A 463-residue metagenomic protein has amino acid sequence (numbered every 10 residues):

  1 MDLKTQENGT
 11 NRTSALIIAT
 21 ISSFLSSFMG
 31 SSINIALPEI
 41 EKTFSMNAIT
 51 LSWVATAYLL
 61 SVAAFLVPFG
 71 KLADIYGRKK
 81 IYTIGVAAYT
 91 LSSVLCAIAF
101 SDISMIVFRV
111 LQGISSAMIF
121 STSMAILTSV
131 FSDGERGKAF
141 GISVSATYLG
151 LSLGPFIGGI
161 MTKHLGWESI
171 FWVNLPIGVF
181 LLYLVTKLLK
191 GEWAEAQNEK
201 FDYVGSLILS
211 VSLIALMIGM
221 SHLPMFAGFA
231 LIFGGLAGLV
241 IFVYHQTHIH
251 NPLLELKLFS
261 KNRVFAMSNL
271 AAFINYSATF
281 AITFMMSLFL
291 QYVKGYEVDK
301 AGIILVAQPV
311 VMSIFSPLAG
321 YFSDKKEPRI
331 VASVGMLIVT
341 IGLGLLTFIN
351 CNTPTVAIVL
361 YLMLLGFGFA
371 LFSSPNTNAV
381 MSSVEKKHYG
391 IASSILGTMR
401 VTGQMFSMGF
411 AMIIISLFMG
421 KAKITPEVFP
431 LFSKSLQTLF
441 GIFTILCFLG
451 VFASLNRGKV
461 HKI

Functional and structural regions predicted by a protein language model:
S14-I21, I33-N34, A146, L165 (+3 more regions): 12-transmembrane solute porter fold
S14-L51, A55, A64-L66, I282-S287: Extracytoplasmic
A19, S23-S27, A55-Y58, V62 (+11 more regions): Structural signature of transmembrane alpha-helices in multi-pass secondary transporters
S27, S31, A97, G113-S121 (+3 more regions): Small-residue-rich segments within alpha-helical transmembrane domains of MFS-like 12-TM solute carriers
S45-S52, G141, V298-I303, S394: Small-residue hotspots at the loop-to-helix junctions and early N-terminal turns of transmembrane alpha-helices
T56-G70, F120-M124, V306-A319: Central cavity-lining transmembrane alpha-helices of secondary-active solute carriers, predominantly the Major
G70-V204, H222, K386: Helix-loop-helix hairpins in multi-pass membrane proteins, especially solute transporters
K163-L270, I304: Hydrophobic transmembrane-helix bundles of small-molecule transporters
